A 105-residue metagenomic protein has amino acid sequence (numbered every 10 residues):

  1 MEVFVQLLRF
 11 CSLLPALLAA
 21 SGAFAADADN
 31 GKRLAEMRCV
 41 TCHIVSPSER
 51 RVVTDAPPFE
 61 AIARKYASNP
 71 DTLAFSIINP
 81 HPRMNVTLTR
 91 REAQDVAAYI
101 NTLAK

Functional and structural regions predicted by a protein language model:
M1-S12: Bacterial N-terminal signal peptides that target proteins for export
A16-L34: Electrostatic cytochrome c docking/interface patches
N30, L34, T72, D95-A98: Extracytoplasmic/secreted proteins, especially bacterial periplasmic and envelope-associated proteins
K32, P47-A74: Gly/Gly-Pro-rich "capping" loops immediately C-terminal to redox-active cysteine motifs in periplasmic/lumenal
E36-S46, V96: The canonical Cys-X-X-Cys-His
A67-T87: Short Fe-S-cluster ligation motifs
V86-K105: C-terminal capping alpha-helices of c-type cytochrome domains
